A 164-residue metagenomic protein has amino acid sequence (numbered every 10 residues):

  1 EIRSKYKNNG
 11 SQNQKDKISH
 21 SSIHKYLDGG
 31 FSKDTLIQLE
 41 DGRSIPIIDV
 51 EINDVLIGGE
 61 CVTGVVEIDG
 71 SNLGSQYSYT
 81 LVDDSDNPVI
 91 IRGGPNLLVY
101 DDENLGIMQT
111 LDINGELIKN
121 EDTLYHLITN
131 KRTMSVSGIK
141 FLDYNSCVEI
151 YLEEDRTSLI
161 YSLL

Functional and structural regions predicted by a protein language model:
I2-L164: HINT superfamily self-processing domains
